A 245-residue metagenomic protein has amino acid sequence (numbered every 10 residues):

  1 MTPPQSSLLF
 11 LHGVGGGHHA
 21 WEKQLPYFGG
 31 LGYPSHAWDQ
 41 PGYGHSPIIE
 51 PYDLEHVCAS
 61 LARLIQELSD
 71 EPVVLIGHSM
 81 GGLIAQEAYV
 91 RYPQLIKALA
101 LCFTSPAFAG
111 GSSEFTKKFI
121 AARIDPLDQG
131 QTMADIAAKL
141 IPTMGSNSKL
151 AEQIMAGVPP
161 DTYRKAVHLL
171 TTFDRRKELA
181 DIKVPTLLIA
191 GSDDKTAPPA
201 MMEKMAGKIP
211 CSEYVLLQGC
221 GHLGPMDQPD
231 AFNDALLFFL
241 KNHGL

Functional and structural regions predicted by a protein language model:
G13-G16, S79: Active-site glycine-rich loops that stabilize anionic/oxyanionic intermediates across multiple enzyme folds
G15-K23, S35: Serine-hydrolase catalytic-loop signature spanning alpha/beta hydrolases and amidase-signature enzymes
L25-P26, G30, P34-I76, R91 (+1 more regions): Active-site loop/oxyanion-hole signature of alpha/beta-hydrolase fold enzymes
G77, G81, A85: Gly/Ala-rich beta-loop-alpha elbow adjacent to hydrolase catalytic centers
Q86, V90-R91, L95-Q129: Flexible "cap/lid" loop of the alpha/beta hydrolase fold
G111-F115, D128-D181: Conserved alpha/beta-hydrolase catalytic His-Asp/Glu region
I182, L188-A190, D194: Short beta-strand/loop motif that positions the catalytic acidic residue of the alpha/beta-hydrolase fold
C220-N233: Catalytic histidine-centered segment of alpha/beta-hydrolase-like enzymes
